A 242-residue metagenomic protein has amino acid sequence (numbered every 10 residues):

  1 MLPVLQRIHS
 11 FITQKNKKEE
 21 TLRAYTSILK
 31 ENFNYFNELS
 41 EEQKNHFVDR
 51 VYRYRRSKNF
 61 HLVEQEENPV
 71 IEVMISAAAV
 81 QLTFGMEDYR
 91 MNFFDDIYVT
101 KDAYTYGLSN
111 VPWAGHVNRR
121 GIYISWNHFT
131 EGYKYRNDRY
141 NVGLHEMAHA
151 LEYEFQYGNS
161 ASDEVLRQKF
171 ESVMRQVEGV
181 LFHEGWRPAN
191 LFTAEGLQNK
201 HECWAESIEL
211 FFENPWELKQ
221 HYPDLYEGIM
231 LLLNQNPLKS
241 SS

Functional and structural regions predicted by a protein language model:
M1-K15, H145, H149: Membrane-interacting alpha-helical segments
M1-V4, E20-E31, R90-K101, I124 (+2 more regions): Short charge-dense sequence patches
R7-R119, L225-K239: A metal-dependent hydrolase signature that marks the N-terminal structural subdomain at the beginning of catalytic folds
S40, D138-F155, A205: Active-site recognition of the HExxH zinc-binding catalytic motif
H46, V70, K134, D138 (+2 more regions): Short, well-structured alpha-helical interface segments that form or flank functional binding sites
R55, I75-F84, Y104-R119, I124-K134 (+1 more regions): Metalloprotease/metallohydrolase-associated module, dominated by Zn2+-dependent proteases
